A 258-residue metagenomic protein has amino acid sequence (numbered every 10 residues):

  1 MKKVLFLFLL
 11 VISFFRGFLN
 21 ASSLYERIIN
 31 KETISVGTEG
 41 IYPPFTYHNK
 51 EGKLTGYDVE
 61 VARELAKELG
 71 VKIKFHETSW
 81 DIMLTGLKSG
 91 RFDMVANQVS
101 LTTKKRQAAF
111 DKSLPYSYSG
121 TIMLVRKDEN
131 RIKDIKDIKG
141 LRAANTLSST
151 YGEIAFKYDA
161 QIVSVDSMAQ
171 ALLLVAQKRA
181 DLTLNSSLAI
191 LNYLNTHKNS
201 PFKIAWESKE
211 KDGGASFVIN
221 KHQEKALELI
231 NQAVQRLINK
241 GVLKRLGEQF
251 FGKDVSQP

Functional and structural regions predicted by a protein language model:
S22-S23, T150-V163, P201-W206, Q232-P258: Ligand-binding clefts/hinges and TM-proximal coupling segments of bilobed small-molecule sensing domains
E32-T55: Short glycine-rich His-centered loop
I34-S35, V71-K72, K88-N97, Q177-N185 (+1 more regions): Alpha-to-beta junction loops
G40, S117-L124, S187, L191-Q235 (+1 more regions): Periplasmic-binding protein-like
V59, R63, K67, K72-D137 (+2 more regions): Acidic, polar ligand-binding/catalytic clefts
E60-E68, K136, R142, L147-T150 (+2 more regions): Extended ligand-binding regions for polar small-molecule ligands
F75-T85, N130, S148, V163-Q177 (+1 more regions): Short helix-initiation/N-cap motifs at beta->coil->alpha
T85, V99-Q107, I154-K157, L172 (+1 more regions): A ligand-binding cleft/hinge motif common to bilobed small-molecule-binding domains
